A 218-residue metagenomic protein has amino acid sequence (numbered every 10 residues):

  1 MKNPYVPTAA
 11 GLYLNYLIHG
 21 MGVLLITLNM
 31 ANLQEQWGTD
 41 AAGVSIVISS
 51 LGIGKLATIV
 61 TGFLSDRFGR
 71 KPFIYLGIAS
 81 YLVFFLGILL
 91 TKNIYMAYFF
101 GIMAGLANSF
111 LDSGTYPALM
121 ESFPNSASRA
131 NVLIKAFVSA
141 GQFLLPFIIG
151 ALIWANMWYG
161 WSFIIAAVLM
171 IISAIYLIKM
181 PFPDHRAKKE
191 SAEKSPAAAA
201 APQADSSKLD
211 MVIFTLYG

Functional and structural regions predicted by a protein language model:
P7-T39, T61: Extracytoplasmic
L12, Y95-G101: Short hydrophobic/alpha-helical segments at membrane-entry points of transmembrane helices in Major Facilitator
L51-I53, S139-A140: Short hydrophobic/small-residue motifs within alpha-helical transmembrane segments of multi-pass transporter-like
L56-I94: Conserved MFS/SLC helix-loop-helix module at the cytosolic interface between two early adjacent transmembrane helices
F84-I88, A104, L177: MFS-fold secondary transporters
F100-A136: Cytoplasmic helix-loop-helix junction between adjacent transmembrane helices in 12-TM secondary transporters
S126, L133-H185: Helix-loop-helix hairpin linking two adjacent transmembrane segments in secondary transporters
I178-D205: Flexible cytoplasmic inter-helical loops of multi-pass small-molecule transporters
